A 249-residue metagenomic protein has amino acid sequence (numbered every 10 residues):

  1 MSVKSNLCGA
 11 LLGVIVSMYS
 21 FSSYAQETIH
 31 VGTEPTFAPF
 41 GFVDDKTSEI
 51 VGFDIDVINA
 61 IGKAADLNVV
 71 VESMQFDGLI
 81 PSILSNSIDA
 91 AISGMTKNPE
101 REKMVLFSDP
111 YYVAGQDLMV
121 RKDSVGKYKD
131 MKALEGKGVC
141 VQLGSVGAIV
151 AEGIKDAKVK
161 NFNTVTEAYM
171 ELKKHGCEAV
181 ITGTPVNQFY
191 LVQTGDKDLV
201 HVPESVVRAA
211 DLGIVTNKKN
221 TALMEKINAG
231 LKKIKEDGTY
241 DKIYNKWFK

Functional and structural regions predicted by a protein language model:
M1-A10: Bacterial N-terminal signal peptides that target proteins for export
S20-S22: N-terminal signal peptide c-region/cleavage motif recognized by signal peptidases
Q26-G94, D237: Extracytoplasmic small-molecule ligand-binding "clamshell" domains of the periplasmic binding protein/Venus flytrap
T33-F37, E72-D77, N86-N98, R121 (+5 more regions): Beta->alpha turn/N-cap motifs
P35, V113-V120, T184, Q188-K232 (+1 more regions): Periplasmic-binding protein-like
K63, S73, D77-D89, M104-L106 (+4 more regions): Short helices/loops that flank or line small-molecule/ion binding pockets
R121-G138: Flexible hinge/capping segments at coil-to-helix
V146-K160, D198-P203, A229-K249: Ligand-binding clefts/hinges and TM-proximal coupling segments of bilobed small-molecule sensing domains
